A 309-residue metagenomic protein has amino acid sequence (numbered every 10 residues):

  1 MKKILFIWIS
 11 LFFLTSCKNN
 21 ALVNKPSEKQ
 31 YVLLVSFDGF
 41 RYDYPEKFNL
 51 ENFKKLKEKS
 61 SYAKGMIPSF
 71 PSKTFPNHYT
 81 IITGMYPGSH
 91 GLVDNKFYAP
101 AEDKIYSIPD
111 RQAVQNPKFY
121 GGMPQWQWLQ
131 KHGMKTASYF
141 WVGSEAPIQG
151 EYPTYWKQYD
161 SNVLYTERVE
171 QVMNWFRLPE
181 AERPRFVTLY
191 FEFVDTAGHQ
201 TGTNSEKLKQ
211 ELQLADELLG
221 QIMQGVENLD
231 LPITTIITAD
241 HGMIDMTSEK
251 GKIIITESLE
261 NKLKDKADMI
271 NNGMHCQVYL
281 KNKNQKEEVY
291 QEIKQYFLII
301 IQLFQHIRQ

Functional and structural regions predicted by a protein language model:
M1-I4: Positively charged n-region of N-terminal signal peptides that target proteins for export
T15-S16: C-terminal motif of bacterial Sec signal peptides marking the signal peptidase cleavage site
N19-S61: Active-site-proximal N-terminal segment of extracellular/periplasmic enzymes that hydrolyze or transfer
E28, P109-D110, G202, E206 (+2 more regions): Secreted, luminal/periplasmic, and some membrane-associated catalytic domains that remodel anionic oxygen-ester
E28-V32, K59-A63, K131-A137, A181-V187 (+2 more regions): Loop/turn elements at helix/coil->beta-strand transitions in domains of secreted/extracellular proteins
K29-R41, L56-K57, I81, L129 (+5 more regions): Beta-strand elements within well-structured catalytic alpha/beta cores of enzymes that handle phosphate/sulfate esters
P45-H90: Short, structured active-site-proximal loop/turn typified by the sulfatase FGly-forming signature C/S-X-P-X-R
M85-G202: His/Asp/Glu-rich, glycine-adjacent segments that coordinate divalent cations and/or stabilize oxyanion chemistry on
